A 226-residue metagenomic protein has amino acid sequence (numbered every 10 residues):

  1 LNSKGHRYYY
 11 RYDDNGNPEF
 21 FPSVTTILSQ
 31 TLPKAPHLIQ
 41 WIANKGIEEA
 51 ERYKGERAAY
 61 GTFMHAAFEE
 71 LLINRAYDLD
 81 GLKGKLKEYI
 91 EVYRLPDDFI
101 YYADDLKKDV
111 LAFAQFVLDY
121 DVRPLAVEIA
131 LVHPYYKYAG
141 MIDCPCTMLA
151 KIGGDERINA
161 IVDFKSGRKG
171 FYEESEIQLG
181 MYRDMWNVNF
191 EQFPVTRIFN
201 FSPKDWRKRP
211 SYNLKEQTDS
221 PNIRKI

Functional and structural regions predicted by a protein language model:
L1-A139: Metal-dependent nuclease catalytic cores that hydrolyze phosphodiester bonds in DNA/RNA, characterized by
L125-I226: Mg2+/Mn2+-dependent nuclease catalytic core
